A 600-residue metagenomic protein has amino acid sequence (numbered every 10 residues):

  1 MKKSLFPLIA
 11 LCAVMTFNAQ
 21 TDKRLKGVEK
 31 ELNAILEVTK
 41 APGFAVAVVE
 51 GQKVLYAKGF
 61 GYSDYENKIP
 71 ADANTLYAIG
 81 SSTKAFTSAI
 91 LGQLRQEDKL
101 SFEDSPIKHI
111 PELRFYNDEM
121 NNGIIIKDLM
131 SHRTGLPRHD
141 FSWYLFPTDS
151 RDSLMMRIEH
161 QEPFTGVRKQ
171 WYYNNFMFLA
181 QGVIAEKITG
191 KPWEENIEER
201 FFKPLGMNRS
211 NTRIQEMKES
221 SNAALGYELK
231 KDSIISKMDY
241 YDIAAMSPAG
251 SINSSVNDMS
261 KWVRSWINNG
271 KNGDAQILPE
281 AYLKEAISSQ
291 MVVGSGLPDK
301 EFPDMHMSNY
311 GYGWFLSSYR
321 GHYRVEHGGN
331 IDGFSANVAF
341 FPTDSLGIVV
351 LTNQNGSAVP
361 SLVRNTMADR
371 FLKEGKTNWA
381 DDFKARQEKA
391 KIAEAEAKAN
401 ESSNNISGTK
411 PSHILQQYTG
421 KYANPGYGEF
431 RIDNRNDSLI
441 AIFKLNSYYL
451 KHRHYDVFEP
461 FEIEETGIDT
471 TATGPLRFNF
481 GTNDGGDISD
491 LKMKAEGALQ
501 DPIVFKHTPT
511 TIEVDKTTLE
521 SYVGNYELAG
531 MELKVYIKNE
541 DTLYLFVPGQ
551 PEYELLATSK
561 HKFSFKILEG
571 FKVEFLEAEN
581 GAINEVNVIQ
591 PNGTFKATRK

Functional and structural regions predicted by a protein language model:
M1-K23: Bacterial Sec-dependent N-terminal signal peptides
Q20-K58, E186-E199, K203, K237-A529 (+4 more regions): Catalytic loop of the DD-peptidase/beta-lactamase superfamily, centered on the K-T-G motif and neighboring
T21-Y77, K99-S101, K108-H109, F115-Y116 (+3 more regions): Short, conserved catalytic-motif segment at the N-terminal edge
L76-A78, R114-N117, F141-L145, G166-Q170 (+4 more regions): Second-shell loop/turn segments in exported
A78-S82, L94-P137, F141, E159-P163 (+3 more regions): Active-site helix/loop module of the DD-peptidase/beta-lactamase fold, centered on the serine-lysine SxxK catalytic
S81-S82, Y172-N175: Catalytic nucleophile serine of serine hydrolases, specifically the conserved "nucleophile elbow" pentapeptide
A85-I90, L179-V183, K261, L362: Short amphipathic alpha-helical face segments that pack within enzyme cores and frequently flank/anchor catalytic
I125, F176-M177: Mid-domain, small-residue-enriched loop/turn segments at the edges of structured enzyme/sensor domains
